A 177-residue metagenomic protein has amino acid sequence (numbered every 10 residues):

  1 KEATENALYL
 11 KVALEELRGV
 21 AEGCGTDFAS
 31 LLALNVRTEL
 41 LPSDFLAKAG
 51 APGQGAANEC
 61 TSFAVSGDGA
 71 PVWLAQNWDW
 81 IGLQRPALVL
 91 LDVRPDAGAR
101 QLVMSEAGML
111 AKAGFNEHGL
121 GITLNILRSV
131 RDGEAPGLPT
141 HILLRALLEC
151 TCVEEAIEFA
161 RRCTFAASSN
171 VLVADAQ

Functional and structural regions predicted by a protein language model:
K1-E154: N-terminal mature-domain region immediately after signal-peptide cleavage in secreted/organellar precursors
R37-T38, V173-Q177: A glycine-rich phosphate-binding loop feature that marks nucleotide/adenosyl-phosphate handling sites
K112, V153-E154, E158-V173: Internal, well-folded beta-alpha domain core
L144, S168, A176-Q177: Domain-length functional cores that host ligand/cofactor binding and catalytic or interaction surfaces in mature
